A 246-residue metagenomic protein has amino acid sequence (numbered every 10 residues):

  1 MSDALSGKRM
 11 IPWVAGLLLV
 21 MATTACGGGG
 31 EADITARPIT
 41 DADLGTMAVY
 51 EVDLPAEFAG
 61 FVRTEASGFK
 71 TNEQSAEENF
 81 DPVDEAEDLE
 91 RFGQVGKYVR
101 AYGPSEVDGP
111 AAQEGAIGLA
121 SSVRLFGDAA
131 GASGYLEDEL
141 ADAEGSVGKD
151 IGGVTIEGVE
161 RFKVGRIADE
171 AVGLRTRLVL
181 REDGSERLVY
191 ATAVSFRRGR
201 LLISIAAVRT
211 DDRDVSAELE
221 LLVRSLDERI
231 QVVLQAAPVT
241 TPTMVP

Functional and structural regions predicted by a protein language model:
S2-V14: Bacterial N-terminal signal peptides that target proteins for export
A22-A25: C-terminal motif of bacterial Sec signal peptides marking the signal peptidase cleavage site
G27-V107, P238-P246: N-terminal "mature-domain start" segment
R63, G68-K70, D142-Y190, Q235-V245: Short Gly/Thr-rich strand-loop-strand
K97-D138: A short acidic-to-branched-hydrophobic micro-motif
A120-S122, A191, R200-R209: Short, well-ordered beta-strand elements
V189-R197, D212-S216: Mobile, glycine-rich extracellular loop/lid and propeptide segments that shape or gate substrate/ligand access
A206-P246: Surface-exposed amphipathic alpha-helical segments
